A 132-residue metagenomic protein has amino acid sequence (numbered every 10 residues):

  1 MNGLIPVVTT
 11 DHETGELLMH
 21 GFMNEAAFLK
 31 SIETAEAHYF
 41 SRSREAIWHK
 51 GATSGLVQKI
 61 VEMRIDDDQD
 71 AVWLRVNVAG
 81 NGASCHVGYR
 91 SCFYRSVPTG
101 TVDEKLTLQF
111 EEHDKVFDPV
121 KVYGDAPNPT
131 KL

Functional and structural regions predicted by a protein language model:
M1-L132: Flexible "arm" and connector segments at domain edges
